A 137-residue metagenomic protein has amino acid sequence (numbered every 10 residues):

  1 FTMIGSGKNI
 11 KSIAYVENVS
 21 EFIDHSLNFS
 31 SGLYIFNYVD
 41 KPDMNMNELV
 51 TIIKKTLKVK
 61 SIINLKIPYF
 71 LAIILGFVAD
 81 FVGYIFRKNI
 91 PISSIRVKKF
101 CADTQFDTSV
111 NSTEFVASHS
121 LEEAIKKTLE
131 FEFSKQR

Functional and structural regions predicted by a protein language model:
F1-I4, S109-V110: Short small-residue beta-strand/loop micro-motif enriched in glycine and branched aliphatics
I4-G5, V39: Residue-level detector of conserved, well-ordered beta-strand and adjacent loop positions that form binding/recognition
G5-L27, Y34: Substrate-positioning beta->alpha
I10-I13, D43, Q105-F106, S118: Short aromatic/basic micro-patch
E17-S20, N47, S109, E122: Residues in well-ordered alpha-helical elements
H25-N89, S120-R137: Mid/C-terminal beta-alpha module of Rossmann-like enzyme folds, strongest in SDR-family dehydrogenases/epimerases
M46, P91-T108: Active-site loop of classical SDR/Rossmann-like NAD(P)-dependent oxidoreductases, centered on the catalytic Tyr-X3-Lys
T113-A117: Aromatic-glycine-rich donor-binding/catalytic loop that engages nucleotide-sugar donors across glycosyltransferases
